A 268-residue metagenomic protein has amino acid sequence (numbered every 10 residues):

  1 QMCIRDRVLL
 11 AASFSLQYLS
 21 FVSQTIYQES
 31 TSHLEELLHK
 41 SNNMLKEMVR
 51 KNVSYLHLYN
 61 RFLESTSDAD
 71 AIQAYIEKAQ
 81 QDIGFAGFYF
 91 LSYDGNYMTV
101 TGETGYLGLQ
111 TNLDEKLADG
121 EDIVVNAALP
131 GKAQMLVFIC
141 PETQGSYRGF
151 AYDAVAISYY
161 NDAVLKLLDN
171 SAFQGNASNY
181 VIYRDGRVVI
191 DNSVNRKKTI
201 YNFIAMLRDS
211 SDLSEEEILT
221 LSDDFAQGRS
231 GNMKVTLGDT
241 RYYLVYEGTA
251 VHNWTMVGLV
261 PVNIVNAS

Functional and structural regions predicted by a protein language model:
M2-I4: Short, small-residue-biased leader/transition segments that mark boundaries at the very start of proteins
R7-D68: Juxtamembrane extracytoplasmic/periplasmic/luminal helical "stalk" adjacent to the first N-terminal
L56, A86-L91, A177-Y180: Short, hydrophobic-rich beta-strand element in sensory/regulatory alpha-beta domains
A69-I83, A154-M206: Solvent-exposed, extracytoplasmic
Y93, Y97-S171: Extracytoplasmic/periplasmic ligand-binding sensor regions of membrane-associated signaling proteins
V100-G131, R196-K234: Extracytoplasmic/periplasmic sensor domains and loops in membrane signaling proteins
Q144, A156-L168, D185, A250-W254 (+1 more regions): Helix-start (N-cap) segments at beta->loop->alpha junctions that couple sensory/regulatory domains to adjoining helices
L207-S268: Extracellular/periplasmic juxtamembrane segments that couple receptor/chemosensory ectodomains to their
